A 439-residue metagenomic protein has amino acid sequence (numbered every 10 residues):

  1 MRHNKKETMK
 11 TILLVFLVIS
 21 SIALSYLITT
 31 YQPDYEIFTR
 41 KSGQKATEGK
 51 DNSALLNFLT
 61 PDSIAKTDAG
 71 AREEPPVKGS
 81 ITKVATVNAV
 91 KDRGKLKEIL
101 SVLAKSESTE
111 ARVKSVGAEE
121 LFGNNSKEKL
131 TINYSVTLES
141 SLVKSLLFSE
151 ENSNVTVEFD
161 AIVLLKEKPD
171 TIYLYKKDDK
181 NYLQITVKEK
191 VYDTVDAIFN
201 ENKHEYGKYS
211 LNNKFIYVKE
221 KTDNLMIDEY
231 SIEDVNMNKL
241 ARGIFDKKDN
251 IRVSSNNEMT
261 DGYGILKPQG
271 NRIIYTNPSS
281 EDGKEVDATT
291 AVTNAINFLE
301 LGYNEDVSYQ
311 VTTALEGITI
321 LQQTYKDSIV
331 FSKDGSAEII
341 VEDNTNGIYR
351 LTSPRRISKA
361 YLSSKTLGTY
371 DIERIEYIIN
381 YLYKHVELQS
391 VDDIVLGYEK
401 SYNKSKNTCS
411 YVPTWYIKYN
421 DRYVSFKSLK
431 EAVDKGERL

Functional and structural regions predicted by a protein language model:
M1-E7: N-terminal Lys/Arg-rich, disordered targeting/topogenic segments
K10-T30: Hydrophobic membrane-insertion alpha-helices, especially the h-region of bacterial N-terminal signal peptides
Y26-D287, N297: Preferential activation on post-signal-peptide N-terminal prodomains/segments of secreted or lumenal proteins
K91-E110, G117, P278-G317, L362-K404: Short, non-transmembrane alpha-helical segments in secretory-pathway proteins
T131-S135, I162-L164, Y173, Q184 (+4 more regions): Ordered hydrophobic segments in well-structured contexts
R242-I265, Q269-I274, G302-I348, I394-Y423: Exposed beta-strand-loop-beta-strand "reactive/processing" segments of non-cytosolic proteins
A295, I339, P413-D421, F426-L439: Conserved histidines in hydrophobic membrane contexts and catalytic metal-binding motifs
I318-T319, Q323-Q389: C-terminal structural cap/anchor segments
